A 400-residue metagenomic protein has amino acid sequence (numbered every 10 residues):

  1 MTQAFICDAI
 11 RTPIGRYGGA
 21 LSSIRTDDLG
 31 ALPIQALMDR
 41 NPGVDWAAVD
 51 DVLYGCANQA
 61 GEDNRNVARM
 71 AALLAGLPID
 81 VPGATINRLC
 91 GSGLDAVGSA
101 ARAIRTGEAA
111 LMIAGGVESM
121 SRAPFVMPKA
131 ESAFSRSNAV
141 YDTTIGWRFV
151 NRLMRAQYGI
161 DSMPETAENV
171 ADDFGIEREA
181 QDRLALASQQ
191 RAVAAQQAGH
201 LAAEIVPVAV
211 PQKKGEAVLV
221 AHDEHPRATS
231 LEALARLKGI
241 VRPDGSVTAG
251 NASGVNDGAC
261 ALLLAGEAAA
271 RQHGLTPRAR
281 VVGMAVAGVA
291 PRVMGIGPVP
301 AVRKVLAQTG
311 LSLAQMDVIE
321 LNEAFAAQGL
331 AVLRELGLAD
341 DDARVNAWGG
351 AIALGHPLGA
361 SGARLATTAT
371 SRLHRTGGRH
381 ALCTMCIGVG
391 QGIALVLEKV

Functional and structural regions predicted by a protein language model:
M1-A71, A75, P82, T166-R178 (+5 more regions): Conserved active-site "lid/cap" helical segment
M1-I24, I145, L231-I296, P300 (+5 more regions): Condensing-enzyme catalytic core mediating Claisen C-C bond formation in acyl metabolism
R11-T12, S23, D27-L32, G43 (+3 more regions): N-terminal extracellular/periplasmic Venus flytrap/periplasmic-binding protein-like
I24, C56-L111, T144-W147, Q157-M163 (+4 more regions): Conserved catalytic cysteine-centered active-site region of acyl-thioester-dependent Claisen-condensing enzymes
Y54, E168, E204, Q212 (+1 more regions): Active-site pocket-lining segment
I86-E118, A171-H200, A261-A268, L333-R334 (+2 more regions): Active-site-proximal alpha-helical scaffold in enzymes
L111-N169: Flexible glycine-/small-residue-enriched beta->alpha junction loops that bind anionic phosphate/pyrophosphate groups
